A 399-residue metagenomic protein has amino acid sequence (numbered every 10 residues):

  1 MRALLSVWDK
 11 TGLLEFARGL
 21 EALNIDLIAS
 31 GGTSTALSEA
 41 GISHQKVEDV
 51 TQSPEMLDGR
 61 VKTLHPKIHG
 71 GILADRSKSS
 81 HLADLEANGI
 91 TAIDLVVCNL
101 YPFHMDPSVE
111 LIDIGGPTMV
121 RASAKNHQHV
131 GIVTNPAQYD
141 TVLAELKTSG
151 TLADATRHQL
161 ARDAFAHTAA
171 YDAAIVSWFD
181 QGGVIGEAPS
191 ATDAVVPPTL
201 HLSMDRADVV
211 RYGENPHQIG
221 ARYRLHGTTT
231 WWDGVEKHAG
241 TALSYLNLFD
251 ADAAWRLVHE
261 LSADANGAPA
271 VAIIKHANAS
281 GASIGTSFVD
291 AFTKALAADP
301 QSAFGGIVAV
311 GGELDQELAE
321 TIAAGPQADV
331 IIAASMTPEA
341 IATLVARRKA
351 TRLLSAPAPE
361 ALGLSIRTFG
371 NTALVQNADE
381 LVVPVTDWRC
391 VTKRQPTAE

Functional and structural regions predicted by a protein language model:
M1-L5, M56, G70, C98 (+2 more regions): ATP-dependent carboxylate/acyl-activation modules
M1-V50: N-terminal glycine-/serine-/threonine-rich phosphate-binding loop
I25-I28, G41-P54, L95, G131-I132 (+2 more regions): Short hydrophobic/aromatic-enriched beta-strand-loop microsegments
G32-F103, G186: Glycine-rich nucleotide/cofactor/substrate-binding loop typically near the N-terminus or early in the first domain
R76-A124, T386-E399: Active-site/ligand-binding-proximal alpha/beta "capping" segment
T118-M119, N126-Y139: Mobile "lid/hinge" segments at catalytic clefts and subdomain interfaces of large enzymes
A137, T141-V195, G325: Non-catalytic interaction/clamp surfaces of large macromolecular machines
